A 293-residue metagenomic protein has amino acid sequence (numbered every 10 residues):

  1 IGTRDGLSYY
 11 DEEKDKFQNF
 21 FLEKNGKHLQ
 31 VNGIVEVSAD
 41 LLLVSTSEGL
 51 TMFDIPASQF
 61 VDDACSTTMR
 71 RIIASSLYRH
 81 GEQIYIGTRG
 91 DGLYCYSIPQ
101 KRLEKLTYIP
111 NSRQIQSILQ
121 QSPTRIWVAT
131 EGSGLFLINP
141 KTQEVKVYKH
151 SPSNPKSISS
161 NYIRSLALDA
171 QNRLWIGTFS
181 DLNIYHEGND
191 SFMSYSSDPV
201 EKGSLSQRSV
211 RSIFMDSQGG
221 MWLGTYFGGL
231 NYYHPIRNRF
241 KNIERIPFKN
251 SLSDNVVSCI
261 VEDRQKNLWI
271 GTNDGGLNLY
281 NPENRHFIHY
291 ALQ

Functional and structural regions predicted by a protein language model:
I1-Q293: Carboxylate-rich, polar loop motifs that coordinate divalent cations or form catalytic acidic clusters
